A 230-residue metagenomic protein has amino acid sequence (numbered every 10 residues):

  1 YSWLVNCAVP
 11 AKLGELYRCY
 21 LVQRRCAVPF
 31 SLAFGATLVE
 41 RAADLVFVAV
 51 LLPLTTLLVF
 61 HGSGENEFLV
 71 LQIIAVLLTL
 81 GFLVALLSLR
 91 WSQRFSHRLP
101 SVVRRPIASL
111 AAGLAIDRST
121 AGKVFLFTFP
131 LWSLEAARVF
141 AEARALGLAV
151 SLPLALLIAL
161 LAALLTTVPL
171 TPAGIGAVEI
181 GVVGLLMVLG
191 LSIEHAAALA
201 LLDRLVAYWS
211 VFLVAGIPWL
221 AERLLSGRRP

Functional and structural regions predicted by a protein language model:
Y1-A8, F34, L38, A42 (+1 more regions): Hydrophobic faces of transmembrane alpha-helices in multi-pass small-molecule transporters and flippases across diverse
Y1-S2, P10, G14, C19 (+5 more regions): Alpha-helical transmembrane segments of polytopic integral membrane proteins, especially the permease/helical cores
S2-A11, I158-E179: Transmembrane alpha-helix interface/packing and boundary motifs in multi-pass membrane proteins, characterized by
N6-P10, G14, R18, D44-L54 (+3 more regions): Alpha-helical transmembrane segments and their lipid-water interface positions in multi-pass membrane proteins
G14-L16, V28-R41, L191-L202: Membrane-interface alpha-helices at helix entry/exit sites of multi-pass transporters
V22-P29, I158, I180-H195: Interfacial segments of multi-pass membrane proteins
L58-T167, L189, I193-A200, V206-P230: Predominantly cytoplasmic-facing regulatory/coupling regions of multi-pass membrane proteins
